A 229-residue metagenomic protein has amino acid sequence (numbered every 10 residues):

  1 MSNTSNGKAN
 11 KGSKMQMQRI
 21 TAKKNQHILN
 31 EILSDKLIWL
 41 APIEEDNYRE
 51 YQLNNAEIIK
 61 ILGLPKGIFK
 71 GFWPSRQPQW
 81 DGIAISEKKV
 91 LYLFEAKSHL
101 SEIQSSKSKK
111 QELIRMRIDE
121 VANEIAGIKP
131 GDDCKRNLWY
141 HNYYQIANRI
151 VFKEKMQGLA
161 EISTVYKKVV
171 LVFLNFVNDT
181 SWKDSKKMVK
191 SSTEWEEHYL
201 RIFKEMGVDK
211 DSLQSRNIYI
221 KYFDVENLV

Functional and structural regions predicted by a protein language model:
M1-L62: A structured, charge-rich N-terminal accessory region that forms the first stable segment of a protein and links
Q18-A22, F72-S75, L138-I146: Aromatic-acidic/polar surface patches that form glycan- and anion
L53-E87: Active-site metal-binding core of divalent-cation-utilizing nuclease and nuclease-like domains
N55-I61, E102-S106, S181-K183: Short acidic/His/Gly/Ser-rich catalytic and metal-binding motifs that mark active-site loops of diverse hydrolases
Q77-D81, K89-L93, H141-Y143, K168: Extracellular structured ligand-interaction cores
G82-A84, V90-S98, R149: Conserved catalytic cores of phosphodiester-cleaving nucleases, focusing on short active-site segments
S98-N175: Catalytic cores of nucleic-acid endonucleases
A147-V229: Non-catalytic C-terminal interaction segments of nucleic acid-processing enzymes
